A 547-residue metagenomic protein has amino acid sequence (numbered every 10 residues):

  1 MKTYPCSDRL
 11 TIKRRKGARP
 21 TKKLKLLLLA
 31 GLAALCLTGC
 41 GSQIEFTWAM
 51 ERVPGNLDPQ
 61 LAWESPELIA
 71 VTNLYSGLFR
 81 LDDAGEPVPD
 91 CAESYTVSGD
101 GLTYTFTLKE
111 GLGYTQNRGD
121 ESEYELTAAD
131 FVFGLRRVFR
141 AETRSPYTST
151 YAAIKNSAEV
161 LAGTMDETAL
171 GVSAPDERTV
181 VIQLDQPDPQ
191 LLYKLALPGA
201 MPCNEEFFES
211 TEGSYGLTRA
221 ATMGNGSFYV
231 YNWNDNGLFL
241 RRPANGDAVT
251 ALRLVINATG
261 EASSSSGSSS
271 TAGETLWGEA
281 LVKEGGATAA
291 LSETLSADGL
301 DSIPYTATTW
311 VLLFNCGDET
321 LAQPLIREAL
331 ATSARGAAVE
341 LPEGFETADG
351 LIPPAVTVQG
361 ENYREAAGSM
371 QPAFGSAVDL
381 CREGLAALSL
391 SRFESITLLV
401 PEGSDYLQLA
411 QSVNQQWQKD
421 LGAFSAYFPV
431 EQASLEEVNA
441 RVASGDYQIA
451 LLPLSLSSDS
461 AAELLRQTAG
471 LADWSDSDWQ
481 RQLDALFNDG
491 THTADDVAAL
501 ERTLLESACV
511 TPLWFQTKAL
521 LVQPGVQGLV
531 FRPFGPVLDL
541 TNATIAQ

Functional and structural regions predicted by a protein language model:
A49-G99, M223-G224: N-terminal lobe/hinge region of extracytoplasmic solute-binding protein
R52-V71, C91, R118-Y124, L191-P202 (+4 more regions): A structural "hinge/loop" feature
S94-T150, T320-A322: Aromatic- and charge-enriched surface segment that lines or borders ligand/interaction sites
A129-F131, V181, T306-A355, I396-S404 (+2 more regions): Alpha-helical secondary-structure segments
E167-A169, E177-R178, Q183-S269, T275: Gly/Pro-rich hinge or "lid" segments in bacterial periplasmic/extracellular proteins
E343-A387, D405-L407: Structural transition elements
R382-P453: Ligand/substrate-recognition segments at binding pockets and active sites
A426-V438, A461-V526, Q547: Extracytoplasmic/peripheral linker and loop segments enriched in polar/acidic and small residues with frequent Thr/Pro
